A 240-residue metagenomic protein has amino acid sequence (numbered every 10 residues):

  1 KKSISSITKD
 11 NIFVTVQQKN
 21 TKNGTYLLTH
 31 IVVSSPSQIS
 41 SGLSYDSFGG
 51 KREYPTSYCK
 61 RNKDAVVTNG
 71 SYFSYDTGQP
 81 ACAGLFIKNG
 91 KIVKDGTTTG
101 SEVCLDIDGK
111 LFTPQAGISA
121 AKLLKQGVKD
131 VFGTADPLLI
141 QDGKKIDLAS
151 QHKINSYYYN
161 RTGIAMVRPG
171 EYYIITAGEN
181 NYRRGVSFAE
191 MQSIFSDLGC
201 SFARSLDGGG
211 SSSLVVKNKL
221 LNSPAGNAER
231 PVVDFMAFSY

Functional and structural regions predicted by a protein language model:
K1-T97, S101: Zymogen propeptides
S3, S74-Q151: Active-site-adjacent helix-turn-beta-strand microarchitecture at beta-sheet edges that either contains or buttresses
T21, S34-P36, F73, I118 (+3 more regions): Short, glycine-/Ser/Thr-/acidic-enriched flexible segments
L43-G49, A116-A121, A177-N181: Short, solvent-exposed aromatic-acidic interface loops
G50-E53, K122-V128, R183-A189: A short, polar/proline- and glycine-enriched secondary-structure boundary/capping micro-motif
N62-A65, K110, K144, P169-E171 (+1 more regions): Loop/turn elements at helix/coil->beta-strand transitions in domains of secreted/extracellular proteins
V66-G70, D95, L105, T113 (+1 more regions): General beta-strand structural signal in soluble alpha/beta enzymes
T77-T97, A149-S201, L206, S211-Y240: Conserved, well-ordered active-site substructure
